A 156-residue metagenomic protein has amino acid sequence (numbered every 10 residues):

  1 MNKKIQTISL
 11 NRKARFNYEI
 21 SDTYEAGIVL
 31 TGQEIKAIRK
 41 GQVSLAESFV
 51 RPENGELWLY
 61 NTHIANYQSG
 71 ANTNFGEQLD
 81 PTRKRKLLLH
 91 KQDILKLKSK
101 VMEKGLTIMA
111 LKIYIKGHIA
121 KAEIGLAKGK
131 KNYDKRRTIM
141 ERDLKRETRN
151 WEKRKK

Functional and structural regions predicted by a protein language model:
M1-K156: Ribosome-associated RNA-binding proteins
